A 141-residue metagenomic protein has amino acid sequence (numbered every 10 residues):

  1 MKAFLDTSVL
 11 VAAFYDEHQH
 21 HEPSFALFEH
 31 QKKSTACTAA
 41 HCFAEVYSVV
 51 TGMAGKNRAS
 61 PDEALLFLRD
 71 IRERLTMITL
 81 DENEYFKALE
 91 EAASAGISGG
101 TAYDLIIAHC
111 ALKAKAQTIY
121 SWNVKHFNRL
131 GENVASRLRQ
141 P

Functional and structural regions predicted by a protein language model:
M1-T38, M53-L66, R129: Short, well-structured N-terminal submotif of metal-dependent ribonuclease cores
K2, A108-P141: Acidic, PIN/NYN-like endoribonuclease modules and their adjacent C-terminal/linker elements
S8-V9, H41, I106, K125: Alpha-helix/helix-capping structural signal
V11-A13, V50-A54, R72-L75, G96: Short amphipathic alpha-helical interaction patches enriched in hydrophobic/aromatic residues with interspersed Lys/Arg
H21-S24, F43, A64, L68 (+2 more regions): A general structural signal for well-ordered alpha-helical segments in protein cores
R69-R72, L80, G99, R129-P141: Internal alpha/beta domain cores that form substrate/cofactor-binding pockets in large enzymes and binding proteins
T76-W122: Active-site neighborhoods of divalent-metal-dependent phosphate/nucleic-acid chemistry enzymes
